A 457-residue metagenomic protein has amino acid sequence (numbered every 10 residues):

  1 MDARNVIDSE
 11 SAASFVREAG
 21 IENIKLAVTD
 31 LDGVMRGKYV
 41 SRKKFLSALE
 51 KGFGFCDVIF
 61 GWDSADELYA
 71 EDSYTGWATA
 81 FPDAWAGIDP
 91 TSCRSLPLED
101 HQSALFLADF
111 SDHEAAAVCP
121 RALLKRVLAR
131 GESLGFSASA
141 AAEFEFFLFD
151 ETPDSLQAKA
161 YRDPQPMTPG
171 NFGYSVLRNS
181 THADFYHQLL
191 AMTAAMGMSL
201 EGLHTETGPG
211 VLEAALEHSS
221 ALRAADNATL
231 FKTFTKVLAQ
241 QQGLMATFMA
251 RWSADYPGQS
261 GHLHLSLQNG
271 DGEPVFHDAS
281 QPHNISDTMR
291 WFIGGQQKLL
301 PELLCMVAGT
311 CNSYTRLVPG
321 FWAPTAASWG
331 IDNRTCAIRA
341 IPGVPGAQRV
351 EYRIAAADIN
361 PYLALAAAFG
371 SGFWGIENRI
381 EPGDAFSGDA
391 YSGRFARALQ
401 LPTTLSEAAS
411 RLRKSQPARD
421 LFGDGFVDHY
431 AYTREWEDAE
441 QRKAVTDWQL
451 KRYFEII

Functional and structural regions predicted by a protein language model:
M1-I457: Glycine-rich, acidic/polar active-site loops that bind/position phosphate-bearing ligands
